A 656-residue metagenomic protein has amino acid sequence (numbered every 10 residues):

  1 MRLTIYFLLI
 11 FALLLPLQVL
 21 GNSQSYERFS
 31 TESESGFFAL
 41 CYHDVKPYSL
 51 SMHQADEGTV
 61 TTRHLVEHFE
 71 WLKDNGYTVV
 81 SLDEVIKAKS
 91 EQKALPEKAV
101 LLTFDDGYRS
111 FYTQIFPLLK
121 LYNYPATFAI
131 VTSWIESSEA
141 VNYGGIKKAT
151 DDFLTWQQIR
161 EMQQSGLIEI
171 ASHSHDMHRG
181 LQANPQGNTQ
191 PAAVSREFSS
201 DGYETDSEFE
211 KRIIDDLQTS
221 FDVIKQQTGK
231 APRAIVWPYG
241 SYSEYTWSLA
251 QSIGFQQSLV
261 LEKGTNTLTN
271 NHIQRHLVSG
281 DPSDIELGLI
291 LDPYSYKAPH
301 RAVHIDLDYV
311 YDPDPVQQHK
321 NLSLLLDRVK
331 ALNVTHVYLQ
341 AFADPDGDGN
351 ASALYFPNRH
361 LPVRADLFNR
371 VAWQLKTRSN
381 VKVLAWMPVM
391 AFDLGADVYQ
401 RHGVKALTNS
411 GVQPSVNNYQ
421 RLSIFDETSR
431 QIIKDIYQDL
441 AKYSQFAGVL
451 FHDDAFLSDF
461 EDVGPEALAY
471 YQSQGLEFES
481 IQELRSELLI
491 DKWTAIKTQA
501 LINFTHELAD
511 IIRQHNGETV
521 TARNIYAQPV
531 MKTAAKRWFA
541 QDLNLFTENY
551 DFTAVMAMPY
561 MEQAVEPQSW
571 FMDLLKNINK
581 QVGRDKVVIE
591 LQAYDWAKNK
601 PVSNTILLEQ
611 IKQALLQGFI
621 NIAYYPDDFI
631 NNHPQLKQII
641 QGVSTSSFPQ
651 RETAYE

Functional and structural regions predicted by a protein language model:
L40, V45-Y48, K98-V100, K120-S241 (+2 more regions): Metal-dependent polysaccharide deacetylase catalytic core of the NodB/CE4 family, i.e., the active-site-bearing domain
H64-V80, K320-D346, Y443-S444, F546-F552 (+1 more regions): Catalytic domains of carbohydrate-active enzymes, especially glycoside hydrolases
L95-E97, S110-K120, L325-L326, A343-P388 (+1 more regions): Aromatic-lined substrate-binding rim segments of carbohydrate-active enzymes
N142-K148, A298-I305, V310-Q318, A385-A441: Active-site-adjacent "subsite" loops/lids of carbohydrate-active enzymes
M177, N184-F209, R328, N409-N549 (+1 more regions): Polysaccharide-binding and catalytic clefts of secreted carbohydrate-active enzymes
S241-H276, L394-G395, D459, V520-P559 (+1 more regions): Substrate-binding cleft/loops of secretory-pathway carbohydrate-active enzymes
L261, T335, N549-Q568, D585-Y655: Substrate-binding cleft of secreted/luminal carbohydrate-active enzymes
A302-D308, A522-V530, I578-T605: Active-site clefts of carbohydrate-active enzymes
